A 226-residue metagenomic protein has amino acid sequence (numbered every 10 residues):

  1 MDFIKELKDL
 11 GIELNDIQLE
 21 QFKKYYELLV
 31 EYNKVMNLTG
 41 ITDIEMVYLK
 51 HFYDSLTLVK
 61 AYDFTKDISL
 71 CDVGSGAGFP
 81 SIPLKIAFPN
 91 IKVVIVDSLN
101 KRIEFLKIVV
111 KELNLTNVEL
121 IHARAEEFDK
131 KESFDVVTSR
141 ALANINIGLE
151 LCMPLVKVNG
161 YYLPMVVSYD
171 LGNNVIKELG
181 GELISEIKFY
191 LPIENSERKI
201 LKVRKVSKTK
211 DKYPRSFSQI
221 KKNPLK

Functional and structural regions predicted by a protein language model:
M1-T65, C71, K101-V118, S216-F217: Class I SAM-dependent transferase core
L29, L84, V203: Residue-level signal for inorganic ion chemistry
T42, H122-R124, S185-I187: Short loop/edge segments at beta-strand edges and connector loops that shape dinucleotide/nucleotide cofactor-binding
L56-A141, L149: Conserved SAM/SAH cofactor-binding pocket of Class I
F88, V156-V158: Helix-to-beta-strand junctions that scaffold the AdoMet/dcAdoMet cofactor pocket in Class I SAM-dependent enzymes
E126, N144, V167-L171, F189-L191: Short "lid" loop at the C-terminus of a central beta-strand within the Rossmann-like core of SAM-dependent
N159-Y169: Conserved beta-strand signature within the Rossmann-like core of class I S-adenosyl-L-methionine
V175-K226: SAM/dcSAM-binding transferase cores
